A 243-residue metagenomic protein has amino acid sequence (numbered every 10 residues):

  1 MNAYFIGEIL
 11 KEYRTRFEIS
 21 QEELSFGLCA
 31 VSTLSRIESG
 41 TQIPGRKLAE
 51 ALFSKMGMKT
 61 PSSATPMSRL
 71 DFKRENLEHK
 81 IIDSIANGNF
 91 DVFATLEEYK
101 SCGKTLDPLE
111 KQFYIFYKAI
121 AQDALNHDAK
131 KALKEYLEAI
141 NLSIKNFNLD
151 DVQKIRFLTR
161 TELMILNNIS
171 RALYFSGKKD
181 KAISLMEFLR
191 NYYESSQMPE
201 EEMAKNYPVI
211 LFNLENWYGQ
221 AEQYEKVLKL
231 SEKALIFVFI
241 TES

Functional and structural regions predicted by a protein language model:
M1-R16: A short, Lys/Arg-rich alpha-helix, primarily the initiator
F17, N87, L125-N126, S176 (+2 more regions): Structural motif corresponding to the intra-repeat A-B loop/turn of tetratricopeptide repeats
F17-R36: Short alpha-helical DNA-recognition segment
K47-S63: DNA major-groove recognition helix of helix-turn-helix/homeodomain DNA-binding modules
F72-K73, E110, K154-T161, P199-N206 (+2 more regions): Structural signature of alpha-solenoid helical repeat junctions
E75-H79, E110-A121, T161-N168, F175 (+1 more regions): "A position-specific structural signal for the A-helix of alpha-solenoid helical repeats
D83-S84, A119-Q122, A172-F175, K179 (+2 more regions): Residue-level signature for tetratricopeptide repeat
A94-K104, L137-L149, S184-M198, K229-E242: Amphipathic alpha-helical segments of tetratricopeptide repeats
